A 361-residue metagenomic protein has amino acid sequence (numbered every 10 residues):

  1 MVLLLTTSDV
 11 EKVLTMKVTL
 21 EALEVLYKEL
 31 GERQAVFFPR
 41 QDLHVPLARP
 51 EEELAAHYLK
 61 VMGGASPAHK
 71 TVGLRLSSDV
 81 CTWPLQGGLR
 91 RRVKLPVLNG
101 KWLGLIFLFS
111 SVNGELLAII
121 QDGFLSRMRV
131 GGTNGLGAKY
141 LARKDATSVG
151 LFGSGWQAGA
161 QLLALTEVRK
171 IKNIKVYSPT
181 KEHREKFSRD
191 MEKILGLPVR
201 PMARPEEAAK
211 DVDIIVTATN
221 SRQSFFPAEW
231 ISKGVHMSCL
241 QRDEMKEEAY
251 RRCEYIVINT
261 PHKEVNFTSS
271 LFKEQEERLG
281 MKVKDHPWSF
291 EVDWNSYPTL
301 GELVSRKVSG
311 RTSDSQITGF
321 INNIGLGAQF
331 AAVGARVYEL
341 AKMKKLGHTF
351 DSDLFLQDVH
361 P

Functional and structural regions predicted by a protein language model:
M1-R129, T133-G135, D145, G327-A331 (+2 more regions): N-terminal ligand-binding/catalytic initiation module
T7-E11, Y250-P361: Adenosine-phosphate binding glycine-rich loop
D122-S126, C239-M245, N323-G327: Glycine-rich phosphate/pyrophosphate-binding beta-alpha loops
A142-S148, K170, S232-K233: Short helix-loop-beta connector
S154-G155: Glycine-rich Rossmann-fold phosphate-binding loop(s) that bind the pyrophosphate of adenine dinucleotide cofactors
A158-G159: N-terminal Rossmann-fold NAD(P) dinucleotide-binding loop
V168-E192: NAD(P)-binding Rossmann-fold cofactor-contacting core
G196-H286: Rossmann-like adenosine-cofactor binding region
